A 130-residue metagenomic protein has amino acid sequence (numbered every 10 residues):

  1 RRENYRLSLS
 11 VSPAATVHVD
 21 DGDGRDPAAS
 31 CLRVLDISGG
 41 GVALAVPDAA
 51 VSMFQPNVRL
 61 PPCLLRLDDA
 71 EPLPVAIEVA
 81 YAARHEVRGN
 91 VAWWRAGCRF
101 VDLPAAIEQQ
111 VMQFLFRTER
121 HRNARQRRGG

Functional and structural regions predicted by a protein language model:
R1-G130: Structured alpha-helical
